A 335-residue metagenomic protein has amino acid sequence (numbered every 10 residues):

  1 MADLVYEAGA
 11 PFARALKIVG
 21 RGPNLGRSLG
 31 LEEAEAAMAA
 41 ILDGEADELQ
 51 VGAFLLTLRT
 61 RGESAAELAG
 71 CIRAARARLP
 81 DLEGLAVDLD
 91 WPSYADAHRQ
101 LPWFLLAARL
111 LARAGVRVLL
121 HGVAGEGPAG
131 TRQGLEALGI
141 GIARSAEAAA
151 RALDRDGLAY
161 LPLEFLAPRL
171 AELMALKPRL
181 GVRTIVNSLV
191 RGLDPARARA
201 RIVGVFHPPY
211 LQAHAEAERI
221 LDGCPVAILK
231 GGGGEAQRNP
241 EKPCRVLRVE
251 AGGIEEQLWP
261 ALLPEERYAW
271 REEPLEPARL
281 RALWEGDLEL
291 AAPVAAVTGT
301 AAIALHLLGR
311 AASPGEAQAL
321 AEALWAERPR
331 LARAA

Functional and structural regions predicted by a protein language model:
M1-Q100, A112-V118, P264-R267, L280-E289 (+2 more regions): Acidic, glycine/proline-rich low-complexity segments that act as flexible tails and inter-domain linkers
A86-A152: A generic, well-ordered mixed alpha/beta core segment in the N-terminal half of proteins
V87-D90, V116-L119, G141, G157-E164 (+5 more regions): Structural motif
V123-G125, F165, G231-G233: Short, ordered loop/turn segments at secondary-structure junctions
R144-F206: Phosphate/diphosphate-binding glycine-rich loops and adjacent basic-rich segments that engage nucleotide
L180-W284, A291: A structural signal for small-residue-enriched, beta-sheet-centric alpha/beta enzyme cores and oligomeric scaffold folds
V297-L308: Short, small-residue alpha-helix embedded
